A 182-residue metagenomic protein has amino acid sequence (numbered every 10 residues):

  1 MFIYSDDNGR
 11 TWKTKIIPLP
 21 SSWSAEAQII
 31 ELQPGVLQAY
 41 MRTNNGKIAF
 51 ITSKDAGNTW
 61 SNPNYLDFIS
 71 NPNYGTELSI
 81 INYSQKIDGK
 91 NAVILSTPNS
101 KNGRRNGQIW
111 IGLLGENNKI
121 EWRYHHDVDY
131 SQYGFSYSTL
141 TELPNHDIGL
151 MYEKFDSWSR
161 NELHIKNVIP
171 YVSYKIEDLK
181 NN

Functional and structural regions predicted by a protein language model:
M1-N182: Asp-box/BNR beta-propeller blade signature and adjacent active/binding-site loops in extracellular glycan-interacting
